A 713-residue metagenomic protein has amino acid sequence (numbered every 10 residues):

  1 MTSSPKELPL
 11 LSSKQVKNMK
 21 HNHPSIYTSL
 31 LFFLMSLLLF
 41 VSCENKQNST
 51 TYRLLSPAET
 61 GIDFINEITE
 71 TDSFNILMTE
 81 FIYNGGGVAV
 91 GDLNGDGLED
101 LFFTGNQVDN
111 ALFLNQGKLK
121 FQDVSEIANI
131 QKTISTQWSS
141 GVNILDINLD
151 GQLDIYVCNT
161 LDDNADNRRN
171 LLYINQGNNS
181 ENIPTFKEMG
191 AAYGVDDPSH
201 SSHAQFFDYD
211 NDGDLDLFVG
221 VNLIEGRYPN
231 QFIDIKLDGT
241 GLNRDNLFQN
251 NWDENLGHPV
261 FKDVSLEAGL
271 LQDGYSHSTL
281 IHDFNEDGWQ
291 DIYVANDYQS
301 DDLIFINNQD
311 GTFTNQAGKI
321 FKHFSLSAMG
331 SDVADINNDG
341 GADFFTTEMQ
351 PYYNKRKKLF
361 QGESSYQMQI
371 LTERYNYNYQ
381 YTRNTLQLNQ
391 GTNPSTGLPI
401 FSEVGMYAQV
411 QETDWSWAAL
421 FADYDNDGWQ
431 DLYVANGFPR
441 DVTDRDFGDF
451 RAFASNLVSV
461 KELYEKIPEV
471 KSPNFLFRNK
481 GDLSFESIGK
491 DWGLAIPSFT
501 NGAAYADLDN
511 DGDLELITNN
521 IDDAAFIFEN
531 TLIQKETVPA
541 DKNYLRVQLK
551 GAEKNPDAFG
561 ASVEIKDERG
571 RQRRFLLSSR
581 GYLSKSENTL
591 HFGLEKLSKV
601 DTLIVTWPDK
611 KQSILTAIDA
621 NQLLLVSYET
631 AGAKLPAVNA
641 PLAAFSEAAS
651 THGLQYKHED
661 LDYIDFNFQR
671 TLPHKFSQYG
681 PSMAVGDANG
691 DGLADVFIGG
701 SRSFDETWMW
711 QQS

Functional and structural regions predicted by a protein language model:
S29-F40: Bacterial N-terminal signal peptides
S42, Y52, D109-V124, D166-M189 (+8 more regions): Beta-propeller blade repeat segments, especially FG-GAP/WD-type strand-to-loop junctions in 6- to 7-bladed propeller
C43-T51, E59, E67-I76, E469-S682: Gly/Ser/Thr/Pro-enriched helix-cap/hinge segments flanking short amphipathic alpha-helices
Y52, L98-G105, Q152-N159, L217-V221 (+8 more regions): Hydrophobic beta-strand segments that make up the repeating blades of beta-propeller and related beta-repeat
D63-G87, N106, N129-I144, A192-Q205 (+10 more regions): Repeat-based blade/solenoid architectures
G85-G95, L114, W138-L149, L172-I174 (+13 more regions): Beta-propeller blade termini
I127-N143, I147, Q152, V157-F206 (+2 more regions): Asp-box/WD-like beta-propeller blade repeats and closely related beta-sheet repeat scaffolds
C158-D166, V221-T240, P351-N378, F438-P468: Short, conserved, GDST-rich strand-edge loop motifs in beta-rich repeat architectures
